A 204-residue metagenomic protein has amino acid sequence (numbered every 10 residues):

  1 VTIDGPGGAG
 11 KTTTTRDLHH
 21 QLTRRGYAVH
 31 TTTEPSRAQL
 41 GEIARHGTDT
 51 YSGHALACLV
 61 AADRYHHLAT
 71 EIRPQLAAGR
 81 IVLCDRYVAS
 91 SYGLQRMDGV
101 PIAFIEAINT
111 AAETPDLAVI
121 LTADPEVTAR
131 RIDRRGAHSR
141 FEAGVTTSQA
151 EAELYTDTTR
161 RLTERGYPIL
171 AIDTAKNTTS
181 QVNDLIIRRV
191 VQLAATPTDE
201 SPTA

Functional and structural regions predicted by a protein language model:
I3: Hydrophobic anchor at the beta1->P-loop junction of P-loop NTPases
G8: Walker A (P-loop) phosphate-binding loop of P-loop NTPases
K11: Conserved lysine of the Walker
T14: Hydrophobic positions on the alpha1 helix immediately C-terminal to the Walker A/P-loop
D17-H19, E126-A204: NTP-dependent small-molecule kinase module
Y27-A107: ATP-dependent small-molecule kinase phosphotransfer cores that center on conserved nucleotide phosphate-binding segments
S36-A38, V88-A89, A123-A129, K176-N177: Conserved nucleotide-binding/hydrolysis micro-motifs of P-loop NTPases
D85-R86, A111-I132: Conserved phosphate-donor/acceptor-positioning beta-strand/loop module used by diverse small-molecule
